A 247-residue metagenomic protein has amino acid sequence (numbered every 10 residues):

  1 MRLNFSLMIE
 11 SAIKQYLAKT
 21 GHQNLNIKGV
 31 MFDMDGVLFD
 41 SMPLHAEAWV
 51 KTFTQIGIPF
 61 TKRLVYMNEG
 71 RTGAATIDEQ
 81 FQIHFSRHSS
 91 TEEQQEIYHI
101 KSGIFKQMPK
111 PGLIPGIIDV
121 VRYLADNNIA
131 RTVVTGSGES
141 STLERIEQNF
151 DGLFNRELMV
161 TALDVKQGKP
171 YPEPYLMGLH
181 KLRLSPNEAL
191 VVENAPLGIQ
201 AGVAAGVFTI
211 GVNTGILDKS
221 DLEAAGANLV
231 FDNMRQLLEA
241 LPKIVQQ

Functional and structural regions predicted by a protein language model:
M1-K28, I118, R122-A125, G138-Q247: Asp-based, Mg2+/Mn2+-dependent phosphohydrolase catalytic module
L3-M34, L38-N127: N-terminal helical cap/lid subdomain that shapes the substrate entry/recognition surface in HAD-like hydrolases
L113, V134, Q167: Residue-level marker of regulatory loop/turn positions in helix-turn-helix DNA-binding domains and in histidine
